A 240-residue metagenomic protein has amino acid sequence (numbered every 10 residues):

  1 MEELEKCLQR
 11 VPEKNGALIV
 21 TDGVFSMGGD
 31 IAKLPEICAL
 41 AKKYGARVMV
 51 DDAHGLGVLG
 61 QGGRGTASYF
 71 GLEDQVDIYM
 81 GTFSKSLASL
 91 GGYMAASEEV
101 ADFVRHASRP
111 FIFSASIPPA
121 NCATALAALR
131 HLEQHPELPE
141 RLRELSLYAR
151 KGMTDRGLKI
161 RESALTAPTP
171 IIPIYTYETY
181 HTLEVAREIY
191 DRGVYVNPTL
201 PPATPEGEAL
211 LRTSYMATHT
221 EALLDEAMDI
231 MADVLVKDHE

Functional and structural regions predicted by a protein language model:
M1-E2, E13, A17-T21, V58-G63 (+6 more regions): Pyridoxal 5′-phosphate
M1-E3, G23-G28, G55-L59, F111-I112 (+1 more regions): Short, small-residue-enriched loops and turns at beta-alpha junctions that line or gate enzyme active sites
M1-V50: Active-site phosphate-binding strand-loop segment of PLP-dependent enzymes
C7-R10, K33-Y44, Y69, Q75 (+6 more regions): Alpha-helical structural signal in soluble globular domains
Y44-R47, H54, L59-P168: Active-site C-terminal subdomain of aminotransferase-like
E140-A149, T154-G193, A203, E208 (+1 more regions): Conserved PLP-binding catalytic core of the aspartate aminotransferase-like
D191-V194, A203-E240: PLP-dependent enzyme catalytic core of the Aspartate aminotransferase-like
